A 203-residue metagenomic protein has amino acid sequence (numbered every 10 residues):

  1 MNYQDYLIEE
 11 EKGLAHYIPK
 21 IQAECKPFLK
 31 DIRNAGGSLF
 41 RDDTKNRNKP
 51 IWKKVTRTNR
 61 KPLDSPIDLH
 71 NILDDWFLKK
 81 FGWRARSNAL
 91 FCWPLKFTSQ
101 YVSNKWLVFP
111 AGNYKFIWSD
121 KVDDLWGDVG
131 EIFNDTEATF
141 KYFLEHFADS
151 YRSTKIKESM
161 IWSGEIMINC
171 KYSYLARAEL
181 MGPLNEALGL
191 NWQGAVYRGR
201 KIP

Functional and structural regions predicted by a protein language model:
N2-A85, C170-Y172, A176, L190 (+1 more regions): ADP-ribose/NAD+-binding catalytic cleft of ART/PARP-like enzymes
A15, P110-P203: Active-site and NAD+-binding cores of ADP-ribose-processing enzymes
I21-I32, W93-F97, R152-K155: Intrinsically disordered, low-complexity boundary segments flanking structured domains
G37, S87-A89, S163-E165: Extracellular structured ligand-interaction cores
R41-D43, C92-P94, F109: Short His-Asn-centered micro-motif
K45-R47, K96-S99, N113-K115, S173: Short, solvent-exposed loop/turn segments at secondary-structure junctions
F81-V102: Extended catalytic/binding region for NAD+/ADP-ribose chemistry, centered on the ART fold
V102-P110: Short arginine-rich
